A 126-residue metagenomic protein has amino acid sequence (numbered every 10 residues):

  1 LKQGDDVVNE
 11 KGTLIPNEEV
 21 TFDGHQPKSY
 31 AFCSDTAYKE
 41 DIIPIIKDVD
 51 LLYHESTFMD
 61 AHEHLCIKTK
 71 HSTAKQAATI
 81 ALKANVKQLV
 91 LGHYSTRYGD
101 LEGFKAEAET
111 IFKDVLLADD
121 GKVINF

Functional and structural regions predicted by a protein language model:
L1-F32, T36-I45, L51: Active-site-proximal loop/helix segment associated with metal-binding centers of metalloenzymes
Y38-F126: Binuclear metal-ion centers of metallo-dependent hydrolases, dominated by the metallo-beta-lactamase
